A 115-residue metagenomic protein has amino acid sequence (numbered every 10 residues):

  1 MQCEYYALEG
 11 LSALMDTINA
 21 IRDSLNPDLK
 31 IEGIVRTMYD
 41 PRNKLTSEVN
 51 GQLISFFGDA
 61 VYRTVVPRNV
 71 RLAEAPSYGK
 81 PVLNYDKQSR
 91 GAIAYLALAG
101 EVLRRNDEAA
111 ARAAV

Functional and structural regions predicted by a protein language model:
M1-V70: Conserved catalytic-core segment of NTP-binding enzymes
S55, N84, E101-R104: Short basic/hydrophobic patches in alpha-helices and adjacent helix-turn junctions that form amphipathic surface motifs
P67, A73, L83: Nucleotide phosphate-binding site architecture
P76-A97: C-terminal boundary of histidine-terminating zinc-finger modules
L96-E108: A short, amphipathic alpha-helical segment
E108-V115: C-terminal helical "lid" subdomain and adjoining coupling/linker elements of P-loop NTPases
